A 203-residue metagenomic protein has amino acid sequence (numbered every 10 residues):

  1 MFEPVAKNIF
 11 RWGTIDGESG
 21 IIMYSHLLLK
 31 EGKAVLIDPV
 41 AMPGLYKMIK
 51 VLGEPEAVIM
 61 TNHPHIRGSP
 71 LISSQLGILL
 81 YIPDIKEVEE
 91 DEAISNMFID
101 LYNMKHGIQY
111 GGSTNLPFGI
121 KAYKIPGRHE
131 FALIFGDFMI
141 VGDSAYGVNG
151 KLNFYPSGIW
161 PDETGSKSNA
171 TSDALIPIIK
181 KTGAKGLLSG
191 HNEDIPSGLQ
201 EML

Functional and structural regions predicted by a protein language model:
M1-K33, K181-T182, E201-M202: Zn-dependent metallo-beta-lactamase
W12, P83, Q109-S113, Y123-I125 (+1 more regions): Conserved beta-strand termini and adjacent loop/short-helix elements that scaffold enzyme active sites in alpha/beta
D16-E18, A34-L36, M42, Y123-M202: Metallo-beta-lactamase
G20-I22, I108-Y110, G127: Residues that act as N-cap/strand-start positions at coil-to-secondary-structure junctions
S25, Y46-I49, I176: Short hydrophobic/charged patches on amphipathic alpha-helices used for structural packing and interfaces
L28-E31, L116, L133-G136: Active-site beta-strand termini and strand-to-loop segments that position acidic
A41-T114: Active-site HxH/HxHxD metal-binding segment of metal-dependent hydrolases
P117-K121: Conserved N-terminal boundary motif of the eukaryotic protein kinase catalytic domain
